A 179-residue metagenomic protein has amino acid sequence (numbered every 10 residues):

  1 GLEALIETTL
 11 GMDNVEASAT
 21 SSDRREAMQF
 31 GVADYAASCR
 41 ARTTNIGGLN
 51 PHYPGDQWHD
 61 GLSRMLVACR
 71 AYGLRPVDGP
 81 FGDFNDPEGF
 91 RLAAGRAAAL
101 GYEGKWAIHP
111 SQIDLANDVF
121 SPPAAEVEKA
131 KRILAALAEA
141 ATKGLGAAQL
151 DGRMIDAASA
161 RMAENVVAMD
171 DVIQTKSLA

Functional and structural regions predicted by a protein language model:
G1-A179: Expand to "…catalyze enediolate/carbanion chemistry for C-C bond making/breaking, isomerization, decarboxylation
